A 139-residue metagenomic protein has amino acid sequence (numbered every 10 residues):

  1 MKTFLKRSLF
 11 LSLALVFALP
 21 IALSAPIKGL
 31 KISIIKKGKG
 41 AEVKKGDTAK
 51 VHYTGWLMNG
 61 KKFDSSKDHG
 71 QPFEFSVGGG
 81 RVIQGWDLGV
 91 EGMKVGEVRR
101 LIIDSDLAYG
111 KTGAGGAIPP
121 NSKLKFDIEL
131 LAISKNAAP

Functional and structural regions predicted by a protein language model:
K2-P139: Cross-family detector of peptidyl-prolyl cis-trans isomerase
